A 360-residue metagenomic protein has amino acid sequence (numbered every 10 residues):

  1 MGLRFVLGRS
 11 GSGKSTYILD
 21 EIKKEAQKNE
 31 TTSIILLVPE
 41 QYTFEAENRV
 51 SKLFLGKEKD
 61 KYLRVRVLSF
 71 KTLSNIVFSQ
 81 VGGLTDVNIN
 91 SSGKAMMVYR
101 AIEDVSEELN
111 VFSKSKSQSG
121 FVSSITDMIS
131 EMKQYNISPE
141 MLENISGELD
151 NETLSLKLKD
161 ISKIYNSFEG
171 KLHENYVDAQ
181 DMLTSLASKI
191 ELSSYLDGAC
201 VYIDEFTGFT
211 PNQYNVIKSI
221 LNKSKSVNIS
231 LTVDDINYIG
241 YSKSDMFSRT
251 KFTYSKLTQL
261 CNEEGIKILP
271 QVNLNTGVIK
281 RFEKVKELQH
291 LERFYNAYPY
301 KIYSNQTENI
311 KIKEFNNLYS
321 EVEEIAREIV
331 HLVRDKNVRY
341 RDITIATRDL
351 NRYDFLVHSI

Functional and structural regions predicted by a protein language model:
M1-R4, S10-T32, E40, I190-E191 (+1 more regions): Helicase P-loop NTPase motor core
G2-V6, K14-Y17, D104-E205, N212 (+3 more regions): Accessory N-terminal region flanking or inserted into the helicase ATPase core in nucleic-acid motor proteins
T31-M141: Conserved P-loop NTPase-based nucleic-acid remodeling module centered on helicase motor cores
L36-V38, V67, Y202, S226-L231: Structural recognition of the conserved hydrophobic beta-strand(s) that form the central parallel beta-sheet of P-loop
Y42, T207-G208: Catalytic acidic motif of RecA-like/P-loop NTPases
E45-V50, V77-Q80, P211-K218, Y238-S244 (+4 more regions): A short acidic (Asp/Glu
E205-T207, L350: Conserved Walker B
G208-I279: Extended, H/D-rich, highly charged conserved domains that either
